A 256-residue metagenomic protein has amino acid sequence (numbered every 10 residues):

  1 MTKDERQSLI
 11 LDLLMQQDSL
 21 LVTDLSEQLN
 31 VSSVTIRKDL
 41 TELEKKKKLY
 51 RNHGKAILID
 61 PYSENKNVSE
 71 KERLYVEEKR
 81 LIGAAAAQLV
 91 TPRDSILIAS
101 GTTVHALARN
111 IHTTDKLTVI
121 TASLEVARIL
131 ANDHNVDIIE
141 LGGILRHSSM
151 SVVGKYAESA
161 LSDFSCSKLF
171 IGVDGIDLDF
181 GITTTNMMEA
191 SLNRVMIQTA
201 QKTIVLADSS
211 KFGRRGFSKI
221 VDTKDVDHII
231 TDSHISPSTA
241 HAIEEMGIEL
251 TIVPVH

Functional and structural regions predicted by a protein language model:
T2-E5, D12-L14, S19-D24, N30-S32 (+3 more regions): Conserved phosphate- and dinucleotide-binding cores of soluble alpha/beta proteins, encompassing both enzyme active
T2-T23, E27-N30, V34-T102, A108-T114 (+3 more regions): HTH-adjacent hinge/linker in prokaryotic transcriptional regulators
V104-L107, G213-R215: Short glycine/serine/threonine-rich phosphate/pyrophosphate-binding segments that cradle anionic phosphate groups
